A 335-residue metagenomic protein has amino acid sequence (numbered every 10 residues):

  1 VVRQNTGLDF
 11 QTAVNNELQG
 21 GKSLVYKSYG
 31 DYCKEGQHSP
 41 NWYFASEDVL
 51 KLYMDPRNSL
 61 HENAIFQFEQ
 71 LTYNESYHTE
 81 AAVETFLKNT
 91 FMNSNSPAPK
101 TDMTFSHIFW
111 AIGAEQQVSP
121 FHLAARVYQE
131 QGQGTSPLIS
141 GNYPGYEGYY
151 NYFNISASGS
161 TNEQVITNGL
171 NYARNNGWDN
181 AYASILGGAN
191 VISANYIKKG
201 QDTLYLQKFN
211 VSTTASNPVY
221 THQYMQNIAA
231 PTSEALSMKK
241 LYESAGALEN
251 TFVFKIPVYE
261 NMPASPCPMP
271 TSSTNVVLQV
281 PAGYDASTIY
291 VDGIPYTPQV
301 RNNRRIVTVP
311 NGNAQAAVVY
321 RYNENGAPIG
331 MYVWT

Functional and structural regions predicted by a protein language model:
V1-Q116, I197-N275, Q315, Y332: Cell-wall glycan-active module
H107-T135: Short, functionally critical alpha-helical segments immediately adjacent to catalytic or ligand/cofactor-binding
A125, Q129, S136-P257: Catalytic and binding regions of secreted/periplasmic enzymes and modules that target cell-wall glycans
V280-A286, N313-A314: Short proline/glycine-enriched turn/loop motifs at strand-loop junctions of beta-rich domains
D285-I294: Change to "...patches in solvent-exposed regions of secreted, membrane-anchored, or virion-exposed structural
N303-V307: Short strand-edge motifs at loop-to-beta-strand transitions and within beta-strands of extracellular beta-rich domains
A314-N323: Short, aromatic- and glycine-rich surface loops/edge beta-strands on solvent-exposed regions
E324-T335: Edge beta-strands of extracellular beta-sandwich domains
